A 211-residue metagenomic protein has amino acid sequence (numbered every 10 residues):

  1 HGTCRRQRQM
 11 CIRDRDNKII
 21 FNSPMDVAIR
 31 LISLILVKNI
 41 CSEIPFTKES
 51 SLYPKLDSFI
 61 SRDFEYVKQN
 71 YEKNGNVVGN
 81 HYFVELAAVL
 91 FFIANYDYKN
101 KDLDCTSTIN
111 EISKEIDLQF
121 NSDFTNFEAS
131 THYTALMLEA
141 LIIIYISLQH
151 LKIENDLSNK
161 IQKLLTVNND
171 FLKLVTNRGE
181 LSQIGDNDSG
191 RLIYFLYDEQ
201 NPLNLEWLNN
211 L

Functional and structural regions predicted by a protein language model:
H1-I12: Single conserved hydrophobic/aromatic residue that forms the stacking wall/gate of nucleotide- or nucleobase-binding
G2-T3, E43, D102, E154 (+1 more regions): A generic "cationic amphipathic patch" detector
R15-I143: Active-site lining segments of carbohydrate-active enzymes
T125-L211: Carbohydrate-active enzyme catalytic cores, enriched for enzymes that act on polyanionic acidic polysaccharides
